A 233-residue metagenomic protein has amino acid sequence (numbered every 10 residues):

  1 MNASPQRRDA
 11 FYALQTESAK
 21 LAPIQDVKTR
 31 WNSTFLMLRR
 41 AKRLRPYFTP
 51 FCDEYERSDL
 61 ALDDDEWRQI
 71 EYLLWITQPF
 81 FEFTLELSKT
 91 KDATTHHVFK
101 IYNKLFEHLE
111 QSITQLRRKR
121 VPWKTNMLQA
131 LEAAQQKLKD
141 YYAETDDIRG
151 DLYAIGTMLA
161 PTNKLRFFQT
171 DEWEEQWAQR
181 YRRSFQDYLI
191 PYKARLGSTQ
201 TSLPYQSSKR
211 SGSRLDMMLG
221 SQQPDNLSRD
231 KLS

Functional and structural regions predicted by a protein language model:
M1-N32, L36, K42-T49, E132: Surface-exposed, charged/polar loop-rich segments that form substrate/cofactor-binding or regulatory interfaces
M37-L38, L165: Hydrophobic positions within alpha-helical membrane elements
F48-S233: Extended, C-terminal/distal alpha-helical "rod" segments
